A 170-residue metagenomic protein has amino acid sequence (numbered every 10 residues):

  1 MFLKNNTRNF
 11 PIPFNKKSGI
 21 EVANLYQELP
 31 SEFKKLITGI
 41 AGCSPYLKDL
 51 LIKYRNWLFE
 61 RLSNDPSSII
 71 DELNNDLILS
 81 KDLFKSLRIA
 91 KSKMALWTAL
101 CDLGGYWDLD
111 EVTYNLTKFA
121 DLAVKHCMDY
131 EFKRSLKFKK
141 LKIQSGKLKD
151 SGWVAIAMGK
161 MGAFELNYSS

Functional and structural regions predicted by a protein language model:
M1-S170: Non-catalytic regulatory/linker segments of enzymes
